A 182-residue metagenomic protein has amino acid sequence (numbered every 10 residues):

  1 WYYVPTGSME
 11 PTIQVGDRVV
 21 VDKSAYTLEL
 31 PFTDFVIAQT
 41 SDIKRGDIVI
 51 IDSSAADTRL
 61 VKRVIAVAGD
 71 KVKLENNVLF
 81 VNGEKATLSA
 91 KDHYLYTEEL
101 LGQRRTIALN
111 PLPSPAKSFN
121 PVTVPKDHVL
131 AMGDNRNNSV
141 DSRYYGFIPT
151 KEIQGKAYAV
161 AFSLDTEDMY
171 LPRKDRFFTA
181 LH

Functional and structural regions predicted by a protein language model:
Y3, E10-H182: Soluble "head" domains of membrane/secretory-pathway proteins
